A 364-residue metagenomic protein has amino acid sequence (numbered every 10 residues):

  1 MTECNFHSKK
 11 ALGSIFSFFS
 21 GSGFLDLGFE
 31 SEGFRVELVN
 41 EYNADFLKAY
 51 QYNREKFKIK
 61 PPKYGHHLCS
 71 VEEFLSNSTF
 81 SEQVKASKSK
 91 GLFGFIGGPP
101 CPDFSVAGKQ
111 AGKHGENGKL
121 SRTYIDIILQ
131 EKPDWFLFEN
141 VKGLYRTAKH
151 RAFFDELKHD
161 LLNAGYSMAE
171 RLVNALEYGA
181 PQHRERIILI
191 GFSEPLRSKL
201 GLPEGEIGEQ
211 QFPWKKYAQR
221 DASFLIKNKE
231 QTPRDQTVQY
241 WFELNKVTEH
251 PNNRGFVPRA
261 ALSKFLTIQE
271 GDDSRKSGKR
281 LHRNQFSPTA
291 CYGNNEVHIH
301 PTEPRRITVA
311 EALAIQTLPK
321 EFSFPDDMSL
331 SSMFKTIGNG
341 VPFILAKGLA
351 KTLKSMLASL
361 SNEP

Functional and structural regions predicted by a protein language model:
T2-K132, K142-D155: Core alpha/beta nucleotide-donor-binding catalytic domains of modification enzymes
C4-S8, G165, F322-M328: Short, hydrophobic/aliphatic alpha-helical segments
G23, A44, P100-P102, K142-G143 (+4 more regions): Short, solvent-exposed loop/turn segments at secondary-structure junctions
N77-L92, P102-K279: Class I S-adenosyl-L-methionine
Q239-P364: C-terminal target-recognition/interaction regions appended to catalytic cores
